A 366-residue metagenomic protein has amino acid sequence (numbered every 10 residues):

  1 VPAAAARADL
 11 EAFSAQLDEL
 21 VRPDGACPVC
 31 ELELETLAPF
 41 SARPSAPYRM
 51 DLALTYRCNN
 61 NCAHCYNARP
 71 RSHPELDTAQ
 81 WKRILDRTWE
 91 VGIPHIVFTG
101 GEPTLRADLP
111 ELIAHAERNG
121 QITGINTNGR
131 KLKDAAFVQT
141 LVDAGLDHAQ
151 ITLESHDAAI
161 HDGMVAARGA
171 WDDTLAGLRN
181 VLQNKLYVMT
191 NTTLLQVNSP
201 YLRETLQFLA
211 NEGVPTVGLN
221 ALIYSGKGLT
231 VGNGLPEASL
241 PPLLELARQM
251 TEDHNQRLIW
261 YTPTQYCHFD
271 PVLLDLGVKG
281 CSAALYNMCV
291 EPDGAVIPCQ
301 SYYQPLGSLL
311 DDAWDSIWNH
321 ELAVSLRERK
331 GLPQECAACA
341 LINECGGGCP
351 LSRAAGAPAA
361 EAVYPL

Functional and structural regions predicted by a protein language model:
V1-D9: Short amphipathic alpha-helical interface segments
D18-V29: A short, conserved structural fragment
P28-A46, P263-D270, P305-G331: Short, charged low-complexity linear segments at domain edges
P28-H148: Conserved alpha-helical substructure of the radical SAM core
D51, T55, N59, V278 (+3 more regions): Residues immediately within or flanking Cys/His clusters that coordinate Zn2+ in small zinc-binding modules
R57, N61, C65-R69, A284 (+3 more regions): Cys/His-rich metal-chelating microdomains
V142-D147, T152-D312: Radical SAM enzyme [4Fe-4S]-AdoMet core and its adjacent flexible, acidic and glycine-rich loops/tails across
V296, S301-L366: Flexible mid-to-C-terminal extensions adjoining Fe-S/redox cofactors in radical SAM and related proteins
